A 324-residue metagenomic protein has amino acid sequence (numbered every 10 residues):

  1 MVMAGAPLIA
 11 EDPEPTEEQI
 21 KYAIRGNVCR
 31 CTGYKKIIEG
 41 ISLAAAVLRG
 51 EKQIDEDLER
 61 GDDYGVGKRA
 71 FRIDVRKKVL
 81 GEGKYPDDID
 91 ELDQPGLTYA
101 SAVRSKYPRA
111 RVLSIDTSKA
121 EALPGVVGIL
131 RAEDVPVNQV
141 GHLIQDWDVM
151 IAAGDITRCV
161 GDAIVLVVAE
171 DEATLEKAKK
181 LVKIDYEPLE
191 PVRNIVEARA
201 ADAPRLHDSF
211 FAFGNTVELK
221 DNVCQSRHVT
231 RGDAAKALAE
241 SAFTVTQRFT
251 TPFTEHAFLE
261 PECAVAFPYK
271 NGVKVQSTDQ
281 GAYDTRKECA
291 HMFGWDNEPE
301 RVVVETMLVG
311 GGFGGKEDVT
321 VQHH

Functional and structural regions predicted by a protein language model:
M1-E59: Ferredoxin-type iron-sulfur electron-transfer modules in oxidoreductases and energy-metabolism complexes
A10, S101-L130, L166-Y186, A264-H324: Alpha-helical support elements that line or immediately flank enzyme active sites and cofactor-binding pockets
K21, I38, A45-F71, K236 (+4 more regions): Intrinsically disordered, low-complexity segments enriched in small residues
R25-V28, D62-G65, G161-A163, E305-L308: Cysteine-centered functional microenvironments
V28, D88, S118, D146 (+4 more regions): A generic local secondary-structure boundary/capping motif
C31, V79, V302: Conserved S/T- and glycine-rich ATP-binding loop of Class I adenylate-forming
A45-E218: Flexible, low-hydrophobicity surface segments
M150, P204-F293: Helix-loop-helix junctions that connect adjacent transmembrane helices in secondary transporters/permeases, recognized
